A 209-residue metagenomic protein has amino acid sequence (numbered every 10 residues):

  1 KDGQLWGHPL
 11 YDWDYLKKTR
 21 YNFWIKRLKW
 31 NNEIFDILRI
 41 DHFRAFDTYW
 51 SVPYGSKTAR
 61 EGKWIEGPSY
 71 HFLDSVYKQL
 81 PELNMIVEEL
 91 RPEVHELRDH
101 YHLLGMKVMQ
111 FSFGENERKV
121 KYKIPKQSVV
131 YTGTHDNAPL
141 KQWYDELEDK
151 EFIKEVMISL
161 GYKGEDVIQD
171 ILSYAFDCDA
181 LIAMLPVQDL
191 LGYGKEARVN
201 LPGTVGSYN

Functional and structural regions predicted by a protein language model:
K1-M184, Q188-L190, G194-K195: Alpha-amylase-like alpha-glycosidases and glucanotransferases acting on alpha-linked glucans and related
L191-N209: Low-complexity, glycine/alanine/valine/leucine- and proline-rich hydrophobic stretches
